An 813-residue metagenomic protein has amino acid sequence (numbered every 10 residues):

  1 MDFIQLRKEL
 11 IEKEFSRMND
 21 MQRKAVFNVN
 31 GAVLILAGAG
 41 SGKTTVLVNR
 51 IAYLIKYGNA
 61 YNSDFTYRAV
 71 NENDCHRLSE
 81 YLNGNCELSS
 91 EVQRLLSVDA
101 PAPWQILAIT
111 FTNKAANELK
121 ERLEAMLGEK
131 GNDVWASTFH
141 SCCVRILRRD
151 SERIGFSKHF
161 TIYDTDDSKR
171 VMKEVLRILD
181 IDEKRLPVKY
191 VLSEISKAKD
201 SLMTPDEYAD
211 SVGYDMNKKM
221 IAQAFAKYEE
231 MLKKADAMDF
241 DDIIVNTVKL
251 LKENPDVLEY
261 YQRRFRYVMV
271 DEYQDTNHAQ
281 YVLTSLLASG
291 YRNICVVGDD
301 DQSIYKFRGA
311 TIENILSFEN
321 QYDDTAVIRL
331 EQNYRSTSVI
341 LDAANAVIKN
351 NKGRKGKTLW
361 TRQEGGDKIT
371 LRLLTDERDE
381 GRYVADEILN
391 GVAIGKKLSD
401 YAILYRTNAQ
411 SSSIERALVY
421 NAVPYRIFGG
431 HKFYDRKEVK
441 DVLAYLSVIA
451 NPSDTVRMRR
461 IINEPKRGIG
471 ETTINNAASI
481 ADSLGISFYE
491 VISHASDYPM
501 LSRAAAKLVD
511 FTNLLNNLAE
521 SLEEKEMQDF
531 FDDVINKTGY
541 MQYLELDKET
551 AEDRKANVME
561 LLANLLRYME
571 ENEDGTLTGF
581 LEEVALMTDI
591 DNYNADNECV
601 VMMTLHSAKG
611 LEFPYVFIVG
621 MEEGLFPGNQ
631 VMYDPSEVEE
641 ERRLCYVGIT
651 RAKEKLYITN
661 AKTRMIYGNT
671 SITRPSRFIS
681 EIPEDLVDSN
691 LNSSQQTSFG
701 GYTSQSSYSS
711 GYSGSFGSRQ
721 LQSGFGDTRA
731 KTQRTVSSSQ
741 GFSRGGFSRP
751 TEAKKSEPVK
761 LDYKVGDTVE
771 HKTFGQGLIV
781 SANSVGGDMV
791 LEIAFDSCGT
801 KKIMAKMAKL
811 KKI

Functional and structural regions predicted by a protein language model:
M1-K158, I162, E259, E313 (+1 more regions): P-loop NTPase Walker
R17, D74-C75, Y81-E91, F139-C143 (+4 more regions): Conserved helicase/translocase P-loop NTPase motor core
A25, V29, L34, G131-V134 (+5 more regions): ATP-hydrolysis module of ASCE/P-loop NTPase motor domains, specifically the Walker B Asp-Glu catalytic pair
A39, F265-T276, Q280, D300-D301 (+3 more regions): Conserved Walker B
S41, Q274-G353, K357-R362, S496-D497 (+1 more regions): Conserved helicase motor core of SF1/SF2 NTP-dependent helicases
S41-L47, N62, H76, N83-D99 (+5 more regions): Helicase P-loop NTPase motor core
D210-Y214, K397, S411-V423, R436 (+2 more regions): Conserved helicase C-terminal RecA-like lobe
E545, G620-G799, M807-K812: C-terminal accessory regions
